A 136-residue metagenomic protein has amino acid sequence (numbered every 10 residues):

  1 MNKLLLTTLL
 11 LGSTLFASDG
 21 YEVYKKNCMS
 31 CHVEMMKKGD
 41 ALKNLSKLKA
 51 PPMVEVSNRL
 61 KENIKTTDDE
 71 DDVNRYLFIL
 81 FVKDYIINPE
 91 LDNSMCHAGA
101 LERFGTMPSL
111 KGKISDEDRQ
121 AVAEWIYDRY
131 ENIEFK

Functional and structural regions predicted by a protein language model:
L4-S13: Sec-dependent N-terminal signal peptides
G12-Y24, K37-G39: Electrostatic cytochrome c docking/interface patches
Y24-M35, V122: The canonical Cys-X-X-Cys-His
N27, K49, R103: Residues that flank catalytic or metal-binding motifs in active/ligand-binding sites
K37-I79, T106-L110: Gly/Gly-Pro-rich "capping" loops immediately C-terminal to redox-active cysteine motifs in periplasmic/lumenal
L77-I87, L91-D92, R103-F135: C-terminal capping alpha-helices of c-type cytochrome domains
M95-A98: Short beta-strand->loop
